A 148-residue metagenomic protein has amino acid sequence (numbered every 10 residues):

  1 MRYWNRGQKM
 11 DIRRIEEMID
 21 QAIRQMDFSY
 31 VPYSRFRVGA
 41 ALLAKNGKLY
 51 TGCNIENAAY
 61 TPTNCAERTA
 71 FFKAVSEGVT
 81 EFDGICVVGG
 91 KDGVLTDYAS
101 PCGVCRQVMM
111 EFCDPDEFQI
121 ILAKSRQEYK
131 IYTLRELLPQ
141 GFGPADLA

Functional and structural regions predicted by a protein language model:
W4, D11-F28, V79-A148: C-terminal binding/interaction regions
Q21-R24, A66-A74: Short, well-ordered amphipathic alpha-helical segments that serve as non-catalytic structural scaffolds within diverse
R35-L43: Short beta-strand scaffold segments in enzyme catalytic cores
L43, K73-V79: Alpha-helix C-terminal capping segments
N54-R68: Compact, glycine-rich, soluble single-domain proteins
